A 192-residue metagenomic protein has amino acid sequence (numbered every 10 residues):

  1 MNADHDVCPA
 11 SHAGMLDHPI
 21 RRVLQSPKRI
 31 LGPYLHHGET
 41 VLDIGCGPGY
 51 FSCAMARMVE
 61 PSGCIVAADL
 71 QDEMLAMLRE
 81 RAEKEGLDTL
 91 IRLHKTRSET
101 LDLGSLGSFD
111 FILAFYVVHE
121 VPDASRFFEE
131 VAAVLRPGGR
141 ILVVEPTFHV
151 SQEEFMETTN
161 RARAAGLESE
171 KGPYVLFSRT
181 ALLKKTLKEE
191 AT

Functional and structural regions predicted by a protein language model:
H5-L24: Class I SAM-dependent methyltransferase Rossmann-like catalytic core, especially the SAM/SAH-binding loop
R21-E39: Conserved alpha-helix/loop element of class I SAM-dependent methyltransferases that forms part of the SAM/SAH-binding
L42, P48-G49, C53-T100: Class I SAM-dependent methyltransferase SAM/SAH-binding core
E99-I112: A short acidic, Gly/Pro-enriched loop at the edge of an enzyme's catalytic core that lines a small-molecule cofactor
D110-P122: A short SAM/SAH-binding and catalytic strip from SAM-dependent methyltransferases
S125-P137: A short glycine-rich, Lys/Arg-flanked "PGG" loop and its adjoining helix->strand segment in the class I
G138-E145: Conserved beta-strand signature within the Rossmann-like core of class I S-adenosyl-L-methionine
Y174-T192: Core SAM-dependent methyltransferase catalytic element
